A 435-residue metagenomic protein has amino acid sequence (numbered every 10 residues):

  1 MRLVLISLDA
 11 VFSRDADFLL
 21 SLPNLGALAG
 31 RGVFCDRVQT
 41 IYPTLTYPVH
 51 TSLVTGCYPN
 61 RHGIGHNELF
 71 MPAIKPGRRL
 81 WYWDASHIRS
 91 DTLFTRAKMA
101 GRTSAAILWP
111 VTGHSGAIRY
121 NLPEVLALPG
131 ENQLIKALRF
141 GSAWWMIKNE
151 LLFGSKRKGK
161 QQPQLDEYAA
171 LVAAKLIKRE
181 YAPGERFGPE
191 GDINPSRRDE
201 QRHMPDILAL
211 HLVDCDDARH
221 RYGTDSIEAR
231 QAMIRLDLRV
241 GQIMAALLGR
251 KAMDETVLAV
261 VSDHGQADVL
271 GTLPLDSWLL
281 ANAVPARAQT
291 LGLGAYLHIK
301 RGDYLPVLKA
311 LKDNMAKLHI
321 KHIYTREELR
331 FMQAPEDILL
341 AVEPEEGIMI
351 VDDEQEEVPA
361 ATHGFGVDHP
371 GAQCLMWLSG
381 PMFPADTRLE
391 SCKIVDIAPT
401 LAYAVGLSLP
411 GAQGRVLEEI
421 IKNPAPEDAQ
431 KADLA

Functional and structural regions predicted by a protein language model:
V4-L5, N24, R235-L275, L401: Metal-dependent active-site segment of extracytoplasmic phospho-/sulfohydrolases and closely related
D9-A10, S262-G265, E346: Active-site metal-binding loops of divalent metal-dependent hydrolases
A16-R61, A105: Short, structured active-site-proximal loop/turn typified by the sulfatase FGly-forming signature C/S-X-P-X-R
A29, K98-M99, A252: Anion (oxyanion) recognition and catalysis
C57-G223, A316, V351: His/Asp/Glu-rich, glycine-adjacent segments that coordinate divalent cations and/or stabilize oxyanion chemistry on
Y222-D237: Active-site-proximal segments of metal-dependent phosphoesterases and phosphodiesterases across multiple
A288-T400, D428: Active-site neighborhoods of enzymes that stabilize oxyanions during catalysis
S391, A402, G414-A435: Long, internal low-complexity/basic segments
